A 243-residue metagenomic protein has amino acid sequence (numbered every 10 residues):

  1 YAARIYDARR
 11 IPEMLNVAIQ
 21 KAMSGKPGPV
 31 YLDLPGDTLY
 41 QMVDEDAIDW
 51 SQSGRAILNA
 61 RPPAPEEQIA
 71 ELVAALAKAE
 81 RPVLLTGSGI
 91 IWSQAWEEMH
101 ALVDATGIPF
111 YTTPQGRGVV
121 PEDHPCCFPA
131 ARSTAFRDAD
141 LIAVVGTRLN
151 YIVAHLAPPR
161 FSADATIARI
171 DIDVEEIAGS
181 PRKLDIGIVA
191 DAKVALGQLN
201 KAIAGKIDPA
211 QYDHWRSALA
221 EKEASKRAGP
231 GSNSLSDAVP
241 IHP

Functional and structural regions predicted by a protein language model:
Y1-D7, N16, Q20-G28, D44 (+5 more regions): Generic secondary-structure signature for well-ordered alpha-helical cores
Y1-M14, T113-A218: Glycine-rich, acidic loop regions that bind phosphate or pyrophosphate groups
A8, L58-A64, S88, V119-C127 (+2 more regions): Short, flexible loop segments at the rims of nucleotide/cofactor-binding pockets, characterized by
P12-E13, S88-Q94, A238-P240: Active-site glycine- and acidic-residue-rich loops that bind and position anionic ligands or nucleotide-like cofactors
V17, K21-K78, A224-A228: Conformationally flexible catalytic loops at phosphate/diphosphate-handling active centers
L34-Y40, S88-I90, V174: Glycine-rich beta-alpha junction loops
A64-P65, E71, L76-I142: Anionic-ligand anchoring segments at beta-strand to alpha-helix junctions in alpha/beta enzyme folds, i.e., glycine
A218-P243: Active-site diphosphate/adenylate-binding microenvironment
